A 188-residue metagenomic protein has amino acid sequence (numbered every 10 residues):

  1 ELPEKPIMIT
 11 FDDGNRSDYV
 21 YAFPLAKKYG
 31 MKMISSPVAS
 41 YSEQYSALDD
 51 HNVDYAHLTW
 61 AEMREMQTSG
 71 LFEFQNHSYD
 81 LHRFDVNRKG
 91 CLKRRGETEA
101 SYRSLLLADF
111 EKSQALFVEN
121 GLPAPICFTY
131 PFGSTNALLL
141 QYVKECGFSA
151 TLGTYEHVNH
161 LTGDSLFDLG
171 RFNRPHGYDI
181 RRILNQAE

Functional and structural regions predicted by a protein language model:
E1, T68, V118-N120, L140 (+2 more regions): C-terminal domain-boundary segment and adjacent tail
E4-I7, K27-N136, F167-L169: Metal-dependent polysaccharide deacetylase catalytic core of the NodB/CE4 family, i.e., the active-site-bearing domain
E4-P6, T10, D18-A22: Membrane-embedded segments
F11-G14, Y130: Short acidic donor-binding/metal-coordinating loop in glycosyltransferase active sites
G14, V38-S40, Y79, E156 (+1 more regions): Solvent-exposed coil/turn segments that connect beta secondary-structure elements in extracytoplasmic/periplasmic
G14-S17, Y21, Q67-G70, S104 (+1 more regions): Short, basic, helix/turn surface patches
R16-D18, L81-R83, F132-L138, V158-L161: Active-site environment of divalent metal-dependent phosphoester hydrolases
Y21-L25, L138-Y142: A short acidic, amphipathic alpha-helical/loop segment
